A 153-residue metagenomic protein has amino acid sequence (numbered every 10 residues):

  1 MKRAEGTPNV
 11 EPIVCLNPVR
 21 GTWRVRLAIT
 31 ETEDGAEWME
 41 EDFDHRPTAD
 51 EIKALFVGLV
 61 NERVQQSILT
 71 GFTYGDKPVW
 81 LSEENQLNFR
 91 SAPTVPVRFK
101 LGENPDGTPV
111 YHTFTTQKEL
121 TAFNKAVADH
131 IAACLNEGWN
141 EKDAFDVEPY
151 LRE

Functional and structural regions predicted by a protein language model:
K2-E153: A preference for well-ordered globular domain cores that mediate specific macromolecular interactions or catalysis
